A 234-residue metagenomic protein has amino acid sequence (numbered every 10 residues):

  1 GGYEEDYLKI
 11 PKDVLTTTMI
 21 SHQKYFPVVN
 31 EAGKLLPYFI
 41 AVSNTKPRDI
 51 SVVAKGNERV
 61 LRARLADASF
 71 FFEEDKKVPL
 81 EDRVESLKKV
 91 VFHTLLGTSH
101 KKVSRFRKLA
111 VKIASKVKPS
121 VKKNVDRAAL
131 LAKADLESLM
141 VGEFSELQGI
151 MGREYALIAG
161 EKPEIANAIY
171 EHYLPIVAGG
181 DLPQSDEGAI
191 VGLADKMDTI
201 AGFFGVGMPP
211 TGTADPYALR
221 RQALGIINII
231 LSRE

Functional and structural regions predicted by a protein language model:
G1-E234: Amphipathic alpha-helical "coupling" segments that flank catalytic cores
